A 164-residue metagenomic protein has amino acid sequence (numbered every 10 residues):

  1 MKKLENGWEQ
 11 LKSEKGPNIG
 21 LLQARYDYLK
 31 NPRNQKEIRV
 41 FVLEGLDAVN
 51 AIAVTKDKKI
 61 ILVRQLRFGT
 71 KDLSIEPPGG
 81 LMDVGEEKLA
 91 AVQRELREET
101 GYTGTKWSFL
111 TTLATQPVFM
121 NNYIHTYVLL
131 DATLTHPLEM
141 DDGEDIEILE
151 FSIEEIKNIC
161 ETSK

Functional and structural regions predicted by a protein language model:
M1-W8, L73, V84, V118 (+1 more regions): Nudix hydrolase/Nudix homology domain
K2-E5, N50-R94, A132, D142: Conserved Nudix-box catalytic region and its N-terminal flanking loop in Nudix hydrolases and closely related
S13-N50, K56: Acidic, metal-coordinating catalytic segment for phosphate/diphosphate chemistry, firing primarily on the Nudix
E14-G16, T112-Q116: Short, solvent-exposed loop/turn elements at beta->coil junctions and helix N-caps that rim active or binding pockets
Q23, D47, M120-Y123, D142-D145: A generic structural signal for well-ordered coil/turn residues at beta-strand boundaries that shape enzyme active-site
R25-R33, Q116-T135, L149: Active-site-adjacent beta-strand/loop module that shapes the phosphate/pyrophosphate-binding cleft
E99: Short alpha-helical functional segments enriched in proximate histidine and acidic residues
T103-L110: A short coil-to-beta-strand element that immediately follows conserved catalytic motifs
